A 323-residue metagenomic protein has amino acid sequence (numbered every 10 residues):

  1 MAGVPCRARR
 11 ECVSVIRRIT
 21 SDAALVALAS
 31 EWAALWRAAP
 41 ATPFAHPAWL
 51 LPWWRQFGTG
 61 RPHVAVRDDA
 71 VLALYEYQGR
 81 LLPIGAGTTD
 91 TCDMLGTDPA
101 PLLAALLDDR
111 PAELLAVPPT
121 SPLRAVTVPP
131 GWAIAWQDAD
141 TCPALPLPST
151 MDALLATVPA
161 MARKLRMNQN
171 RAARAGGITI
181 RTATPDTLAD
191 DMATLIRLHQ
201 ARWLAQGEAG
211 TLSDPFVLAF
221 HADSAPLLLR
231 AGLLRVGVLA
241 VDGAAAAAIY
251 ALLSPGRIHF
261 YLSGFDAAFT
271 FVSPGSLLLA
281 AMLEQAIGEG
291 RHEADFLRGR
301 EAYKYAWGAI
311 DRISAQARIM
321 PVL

Functional and structural regions predicted by a protein language model:
M1-L323: N-acyltransferase acceptor-side catalytic subdomain
